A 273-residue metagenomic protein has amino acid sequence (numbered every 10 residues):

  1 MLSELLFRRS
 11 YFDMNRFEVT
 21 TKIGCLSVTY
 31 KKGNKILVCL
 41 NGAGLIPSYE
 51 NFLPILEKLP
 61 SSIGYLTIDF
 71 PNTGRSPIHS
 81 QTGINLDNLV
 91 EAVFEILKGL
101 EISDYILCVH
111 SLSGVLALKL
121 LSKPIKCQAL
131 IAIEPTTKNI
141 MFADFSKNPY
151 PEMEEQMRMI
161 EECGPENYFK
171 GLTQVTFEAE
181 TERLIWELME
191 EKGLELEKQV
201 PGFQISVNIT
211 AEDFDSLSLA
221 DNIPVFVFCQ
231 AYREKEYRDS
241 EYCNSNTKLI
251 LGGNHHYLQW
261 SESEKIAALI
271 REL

Functional and structural regions predicted by a protein language model:
F7-C25: N-terminal cap/lid segment of alpha/beta-hydrolase-fold proteins
S27-R75: Conserved HGGG/HGGXW glycine-rich cap/lid loop of the alpha/beta-hydrolase fold
Y49-N51, S76-Q81, F142-A143: Conserved catalytic-core motifs of eukaryotic protein kinase domains, centered on the activation segment
T67-I106: Active-site loop/oxyanion-hole signature of alpha/beta-hydrolase fold enzymes
S103-M141: Conserved hydrolase catalytic core segment
I131-C163: Flexible "cap/lid" loop of the alpha/beta hydrolase fold
L188-S245, I250: Conserved serine/cysteine hydrolase catalytic core
N254-S263: Catalytic histidine-centered segment of alpha/beta-hydrolase-like enzymes
